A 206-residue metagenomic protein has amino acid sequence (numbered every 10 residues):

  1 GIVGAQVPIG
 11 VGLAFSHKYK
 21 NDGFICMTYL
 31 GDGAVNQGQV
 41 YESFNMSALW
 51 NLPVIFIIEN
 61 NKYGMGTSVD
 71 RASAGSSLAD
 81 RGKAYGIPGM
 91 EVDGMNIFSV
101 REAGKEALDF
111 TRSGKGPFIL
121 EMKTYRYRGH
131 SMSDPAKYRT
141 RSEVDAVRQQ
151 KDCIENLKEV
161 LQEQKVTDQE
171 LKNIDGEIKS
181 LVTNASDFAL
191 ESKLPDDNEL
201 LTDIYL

Functional and structural regions predicted by a protein language model:
G1: Short surface loop/edge beta-strand patches of beta-sandwich-type extracellular domains that form ligand-contact sites
G4-E191: Glycine-rich ThDP/TPP pyrophosphate-binding loop and its adjacent helix/strand module within ThDP-dependent enzymes
E191-L206: C-terminal intrinsically disordered, low-complexity extensions immediately downstream of enzyme catalytic cores
